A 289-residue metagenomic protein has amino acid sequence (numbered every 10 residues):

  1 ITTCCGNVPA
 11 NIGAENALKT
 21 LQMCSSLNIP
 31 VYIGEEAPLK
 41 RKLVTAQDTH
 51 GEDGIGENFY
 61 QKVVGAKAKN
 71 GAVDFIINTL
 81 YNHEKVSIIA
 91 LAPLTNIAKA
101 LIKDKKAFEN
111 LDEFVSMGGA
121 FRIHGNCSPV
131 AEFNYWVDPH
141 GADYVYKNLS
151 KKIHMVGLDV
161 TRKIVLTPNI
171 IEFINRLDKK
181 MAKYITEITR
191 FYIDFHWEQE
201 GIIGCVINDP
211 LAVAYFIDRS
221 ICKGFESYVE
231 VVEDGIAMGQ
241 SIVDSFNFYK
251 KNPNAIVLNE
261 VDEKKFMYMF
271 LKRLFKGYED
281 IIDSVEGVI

Functional and structural regions predicted by a protein language model:
I1-E52: Active-site rim/loop-helix segments in enzyme catalytic domains that contact anionic ligands
T2-L18, D53, N58-K163, P168: Active-site histidine-anchored catalytic micro-motif
V8-I12, L39-K40, A120-H124, E230-N247: Short, mixed-charge aromatic SLiMs
V31, V145, V213: A residue-level signal for conserved active-site and pocket-lining positions in enzyme catalytic cores
T49-F59, F246-Y249: Short, basic/glycine-rich phosphate-binding loops at helix/coil junctions that contact nucleotide phosphates
W136-H140, K152-I289: Conformational coupling and interaction surfaces
